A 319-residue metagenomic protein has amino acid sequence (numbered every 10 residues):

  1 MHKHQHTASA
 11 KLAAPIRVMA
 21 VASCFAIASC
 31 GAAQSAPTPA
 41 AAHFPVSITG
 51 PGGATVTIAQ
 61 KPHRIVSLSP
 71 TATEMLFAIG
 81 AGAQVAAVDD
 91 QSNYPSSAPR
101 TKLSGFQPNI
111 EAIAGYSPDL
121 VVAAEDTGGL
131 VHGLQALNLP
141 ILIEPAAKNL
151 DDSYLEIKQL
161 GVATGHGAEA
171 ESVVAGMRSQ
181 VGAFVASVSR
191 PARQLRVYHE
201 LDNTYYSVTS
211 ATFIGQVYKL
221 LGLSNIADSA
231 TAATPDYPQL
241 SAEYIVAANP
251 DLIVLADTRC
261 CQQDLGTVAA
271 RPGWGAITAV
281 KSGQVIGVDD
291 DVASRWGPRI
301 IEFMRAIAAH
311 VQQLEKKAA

Functional and structural regions predicted by a protein language model:
H2-V21, A28-T71, A168-H199, A309-A319: Bacterial Sec-exported substrate-binding components of ABC uptake systems
P45, R64-D126, L223-I226: A short, structured surface patch at a secondary-structure boundary
T49-G53, T101-E111, T231-A242: Short helix-initiation/N-cap motifs at beta->coil->alpha
T55, G129-Y206, A227-D228, P235-D236 (+2 more regions): Extracytoplasmic substrate-binding proteins
P62, N109-A123, L139, S241-T258: Proline-aspartate-enriched helix->loop->beta-strand connector
S69, E125-D126, A146, N203 (+3 more regions): Short secondary-structure boundary segments
Q91-N93, P99, A211-Y237: Alpha-helical, coiled-coil/dimerization segments enriched in small aliphatic residues
G128-A136, L252-R271: A ligand-binding cleft/hinge motif common to bilobed small-molecule-binding domains
